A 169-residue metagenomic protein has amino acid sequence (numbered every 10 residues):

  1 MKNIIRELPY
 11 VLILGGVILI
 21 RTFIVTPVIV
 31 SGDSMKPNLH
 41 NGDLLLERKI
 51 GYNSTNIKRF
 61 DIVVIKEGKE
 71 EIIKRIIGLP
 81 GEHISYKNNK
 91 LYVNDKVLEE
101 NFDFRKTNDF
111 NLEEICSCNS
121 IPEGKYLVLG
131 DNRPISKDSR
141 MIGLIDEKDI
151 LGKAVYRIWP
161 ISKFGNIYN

Functional and structural regions predicted by a protein language model:
N3-I4, V11, I18-L19, F23 (+2 more regions): Soluble "head" domains of membrane/secretory-pathway proteins
